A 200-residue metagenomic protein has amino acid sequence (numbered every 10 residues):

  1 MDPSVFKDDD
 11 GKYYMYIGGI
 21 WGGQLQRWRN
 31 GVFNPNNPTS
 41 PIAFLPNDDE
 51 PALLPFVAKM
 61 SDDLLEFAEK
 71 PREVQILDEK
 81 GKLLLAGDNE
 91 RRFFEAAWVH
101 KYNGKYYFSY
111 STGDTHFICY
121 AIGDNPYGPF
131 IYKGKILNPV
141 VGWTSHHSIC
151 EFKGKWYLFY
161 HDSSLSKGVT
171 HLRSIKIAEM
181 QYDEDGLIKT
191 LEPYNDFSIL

Functional and structural regions predicted by a protein language model:
M1-L200: Carbohydrate-active catalytic/glycan-binding domains of CAZyme proteins, especially the secreted or lumenal ectodomains
